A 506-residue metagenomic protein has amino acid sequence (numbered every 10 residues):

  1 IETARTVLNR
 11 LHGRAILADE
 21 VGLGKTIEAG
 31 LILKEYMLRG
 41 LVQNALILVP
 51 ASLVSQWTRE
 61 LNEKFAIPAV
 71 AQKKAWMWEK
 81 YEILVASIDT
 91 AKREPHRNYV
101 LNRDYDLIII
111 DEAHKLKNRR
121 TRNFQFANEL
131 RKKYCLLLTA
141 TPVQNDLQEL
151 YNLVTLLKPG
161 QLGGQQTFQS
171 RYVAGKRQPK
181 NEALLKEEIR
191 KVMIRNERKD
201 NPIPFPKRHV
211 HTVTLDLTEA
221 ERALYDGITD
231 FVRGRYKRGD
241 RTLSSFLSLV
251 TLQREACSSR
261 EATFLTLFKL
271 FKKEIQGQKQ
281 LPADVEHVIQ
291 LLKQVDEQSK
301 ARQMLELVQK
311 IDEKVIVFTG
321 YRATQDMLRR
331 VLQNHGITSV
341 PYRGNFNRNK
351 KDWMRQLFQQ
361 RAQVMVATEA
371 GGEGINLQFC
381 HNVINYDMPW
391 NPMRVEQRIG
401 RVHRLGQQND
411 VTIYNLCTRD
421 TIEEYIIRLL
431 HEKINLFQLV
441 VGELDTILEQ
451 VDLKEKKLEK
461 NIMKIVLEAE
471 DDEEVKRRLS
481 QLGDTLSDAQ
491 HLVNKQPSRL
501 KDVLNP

Functional and structural regions predicted by a protein language model:
I1, R5, H12-G13, L23-G30 (+4 more regions): SF2 helicase/translocase NTPase motor core, specifically the RecA-like lobe 1 inter-motif segment between Walker
I1-A15, I83, I88-D89, D106 (+5 more regions): Charged, low-complexity
H12, L33, M37, L41-N44 (+3 more regions): Conserved Helicase C-terminal RecA-like lobe
I16-L17, I108-I109, V366: Walker B beta-strand of ABC/ABC-like P-loop ATPase nucleotide-binding domains, specifically the conserved hydrophobic
A18, L48, F318: Residues at the beta-strand->loop junction immediately N-terminal to the Walker
E63-A66, E79, L107, K115 (+4 more regions): Conserved P-loop NTPase motor "coupling/switch" region that bridges the ATPase
L130-Q166, P202-V232, A367-V451: SF2 helicase/translocase ATPase core recognition
N409-P506: C-terminal accessory region of SF2 helicases/translocases
